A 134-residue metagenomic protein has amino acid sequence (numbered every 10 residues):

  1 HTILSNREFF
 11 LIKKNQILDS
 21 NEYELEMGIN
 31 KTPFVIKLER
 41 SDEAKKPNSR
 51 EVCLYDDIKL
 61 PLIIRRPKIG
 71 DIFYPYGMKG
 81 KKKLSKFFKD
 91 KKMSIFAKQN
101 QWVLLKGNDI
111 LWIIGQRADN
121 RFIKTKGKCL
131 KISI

Functional and structural regions predicted by a protein language model:
H1-I134: AMP-forming adenylation/ATP pyrophosphatase catalytic core
